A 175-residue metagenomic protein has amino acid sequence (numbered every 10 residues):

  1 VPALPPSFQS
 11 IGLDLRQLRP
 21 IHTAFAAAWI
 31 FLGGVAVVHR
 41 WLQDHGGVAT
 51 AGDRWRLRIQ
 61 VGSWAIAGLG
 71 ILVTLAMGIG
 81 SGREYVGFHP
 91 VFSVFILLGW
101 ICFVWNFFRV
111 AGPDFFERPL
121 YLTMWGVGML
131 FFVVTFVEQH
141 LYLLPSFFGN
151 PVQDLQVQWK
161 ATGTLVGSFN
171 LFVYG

Functional and structural regions predicted by a protein language model:
V1-L4, L15-G46, G52-G78, P90-R109 (+2 more regions): Hydrophobic cores of alpha-helical transmembrane segments in multi-pass integral membrane proteins
L4-Q9, L144-P151: Active-site-adjacent bridging/hinge elements
G47-V48, F116: Residue-level recognition of short, structured coil/turn motifs that connect secondary structure elements
G82-S93, E117-Y121, N150-K160: Non-cytosolic membrane-interface motifs at loop->transmembrane helix junctions
V110-F116: Inter-helical turn/loop segments and adjacent helix faces that build the functional surface of alpha-helical bundle
